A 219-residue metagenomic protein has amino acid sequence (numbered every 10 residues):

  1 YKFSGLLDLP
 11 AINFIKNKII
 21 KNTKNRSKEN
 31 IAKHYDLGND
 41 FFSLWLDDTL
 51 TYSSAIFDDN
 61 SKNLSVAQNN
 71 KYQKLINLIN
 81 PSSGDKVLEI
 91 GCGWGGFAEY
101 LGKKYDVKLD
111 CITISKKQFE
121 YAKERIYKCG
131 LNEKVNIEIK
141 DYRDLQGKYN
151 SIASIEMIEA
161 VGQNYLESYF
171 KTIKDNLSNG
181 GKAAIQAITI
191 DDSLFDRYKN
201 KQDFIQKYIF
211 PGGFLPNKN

Functional and structural regions predicted by a protein language model:
Y1-L44: N-terminal auxiliary segments of SAM/dcSAM-dependent transferases
S83-G91: Conserved class I S-adenosyl-L-methionine
W94-Y105: Conserved SAM-binding loop of SAM-dependent methyltransferases across substrates and taxa, primarily the Class I
A122-K123: Conserved SAM-binding loop
R143-I152: A short acidic, Gly/Pro-enriched loop at the edge of an enzyme's catalytic core that lines a small-molecule cofactor
E167-N179: A short glycine-rich, Lys/Arg-flanked "PGG" loop and its adjoining helix->strand segment in the class I
G180-I188: Conserved beta-strand signature within the Rossmann-like core of class I S-adenosyl-L-methionine
L194-P211: Short, glycine-/aromatic-enriched active-site segment of Class I SAM-dependent methyltransferases
